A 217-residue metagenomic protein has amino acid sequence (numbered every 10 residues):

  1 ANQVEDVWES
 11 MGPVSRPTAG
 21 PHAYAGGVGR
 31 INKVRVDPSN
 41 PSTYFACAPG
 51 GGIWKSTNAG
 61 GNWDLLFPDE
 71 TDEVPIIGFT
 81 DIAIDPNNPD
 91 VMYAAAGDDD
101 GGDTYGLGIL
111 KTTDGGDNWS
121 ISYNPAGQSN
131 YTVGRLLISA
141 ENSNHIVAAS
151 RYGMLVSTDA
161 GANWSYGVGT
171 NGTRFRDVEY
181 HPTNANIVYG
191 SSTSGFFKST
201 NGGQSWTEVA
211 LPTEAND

Functional and structural regions predicted by a protein language model:
A1-D217: Extracellular glycan-interacting surfaces
